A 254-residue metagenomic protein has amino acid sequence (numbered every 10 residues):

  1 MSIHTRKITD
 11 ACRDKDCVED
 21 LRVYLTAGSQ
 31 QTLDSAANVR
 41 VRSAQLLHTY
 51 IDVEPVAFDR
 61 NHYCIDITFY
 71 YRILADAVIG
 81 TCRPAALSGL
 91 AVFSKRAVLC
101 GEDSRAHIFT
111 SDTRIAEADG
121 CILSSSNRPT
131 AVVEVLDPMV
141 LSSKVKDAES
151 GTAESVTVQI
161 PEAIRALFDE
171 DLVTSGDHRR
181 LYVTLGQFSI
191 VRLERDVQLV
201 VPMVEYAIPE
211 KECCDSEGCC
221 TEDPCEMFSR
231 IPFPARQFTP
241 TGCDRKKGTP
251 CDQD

Functional and structural regions predicted by a protein language model:
M1-D254: Viral structural modules
